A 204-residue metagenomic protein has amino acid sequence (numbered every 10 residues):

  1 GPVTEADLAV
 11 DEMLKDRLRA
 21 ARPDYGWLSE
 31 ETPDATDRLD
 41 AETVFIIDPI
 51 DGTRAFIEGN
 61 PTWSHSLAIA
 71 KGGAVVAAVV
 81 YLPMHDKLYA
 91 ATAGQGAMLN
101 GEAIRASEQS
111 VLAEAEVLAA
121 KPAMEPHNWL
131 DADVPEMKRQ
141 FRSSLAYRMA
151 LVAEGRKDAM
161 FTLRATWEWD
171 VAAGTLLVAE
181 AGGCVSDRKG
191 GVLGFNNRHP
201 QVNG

Functional and structural regions predicted by a protein language model:
G1-I50: N-terminal subdomain of lithium-sensitive/metallo-dependent phosphomonoesterases centered on the IMPase/IPPase/PAP
D7, L18, T53, L82 (+4 more regions): Residue-level signal for inorganic ion chemistry
S29-E31, G101, S143: Short loop/edge segments at beta-strand edges and connector loops that shape dinucleotide/nucleotide cofactor-binding
L39-M98: DPxDG-like acidic metal-binding loop motif
L99-N100, A106: A structural micro-motif at secondary-structure boundaries
A106-G204: An extended, acidic
